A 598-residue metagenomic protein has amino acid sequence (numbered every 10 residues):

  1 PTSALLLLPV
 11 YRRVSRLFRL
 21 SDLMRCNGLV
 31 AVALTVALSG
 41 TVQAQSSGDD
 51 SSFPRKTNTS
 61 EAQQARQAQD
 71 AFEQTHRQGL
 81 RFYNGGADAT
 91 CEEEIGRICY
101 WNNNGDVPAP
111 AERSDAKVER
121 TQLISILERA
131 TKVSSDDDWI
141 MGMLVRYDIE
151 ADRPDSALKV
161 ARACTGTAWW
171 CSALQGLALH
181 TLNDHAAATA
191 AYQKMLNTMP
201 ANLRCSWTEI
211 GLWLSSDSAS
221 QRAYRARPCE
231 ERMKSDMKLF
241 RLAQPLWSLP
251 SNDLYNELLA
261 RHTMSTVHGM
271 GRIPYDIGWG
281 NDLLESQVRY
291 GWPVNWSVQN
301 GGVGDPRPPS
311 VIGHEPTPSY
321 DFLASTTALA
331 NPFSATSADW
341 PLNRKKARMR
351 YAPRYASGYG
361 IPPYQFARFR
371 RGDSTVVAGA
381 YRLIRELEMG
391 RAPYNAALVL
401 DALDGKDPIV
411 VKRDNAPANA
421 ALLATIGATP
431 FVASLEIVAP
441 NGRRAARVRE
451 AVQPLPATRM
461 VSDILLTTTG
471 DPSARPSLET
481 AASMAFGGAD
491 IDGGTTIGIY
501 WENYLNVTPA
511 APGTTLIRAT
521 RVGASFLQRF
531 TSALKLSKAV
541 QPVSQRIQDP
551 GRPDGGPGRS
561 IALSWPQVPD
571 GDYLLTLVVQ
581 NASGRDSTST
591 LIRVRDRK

Functional and structural regions predicted by a protein language model:
G28-S39: Bacterial N-terminal signal peptides
F53-G96, Y100-N103, L329-K598: Intrinsically disordered, low-complexity terminal regions enriched in Ser/Thr/Pro/Gly and charged residues
E73-H76, L80, A111-S125, R146-L158: Helix-turn-helix repeat elements of alpha-solenoid scaffolds
R120-A130, P154-C164, A187-M195: Alpha-helical repeat scaffolds
T165-T167, H180-L203: TPR/TPR-like (Sel1-like) alpha-helical repeat modules
R225-S357: A cross-family detector of function-defining hotspots
